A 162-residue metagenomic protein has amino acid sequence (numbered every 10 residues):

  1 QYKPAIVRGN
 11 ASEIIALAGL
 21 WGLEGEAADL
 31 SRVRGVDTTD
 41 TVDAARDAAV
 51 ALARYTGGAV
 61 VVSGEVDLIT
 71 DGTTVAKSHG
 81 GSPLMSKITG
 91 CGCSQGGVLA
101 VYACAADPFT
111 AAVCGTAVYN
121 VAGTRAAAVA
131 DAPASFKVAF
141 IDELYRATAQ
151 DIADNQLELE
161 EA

Functional and structural regions predicted by a protein language model:
Q1-V75: Conserved phosphate/ATP/ADP-binding segment of small-molecule kinases
R8-A11, V42-R46, C93, F109 (+3 more regions): Electropositive phosphate-/nucleotide-binding environments in soluble metabolic enzymes
A16, K87-A117: Short, small-residue alpha-helix embedded
G19-G22, T116, Y145: A generic structural signal for secondary-structure junctions that act as hinges or helix/strand caps at the edges
A48-A53, P108-G123, F140-I141: Short, well-structured alpha-helical segments that form the helix of a local strand-helix-strand
T70, T74-G80, G115-D131, F136: Glycine-rich phosphate/pyrophosphate-binding loop at beta-loop-alpha junctions
S78-T89: Short pre-catalytic strand/loop immediately N-terminal to key active-site residues, enriched for Gly-Thr
V121-A162: Charged C-terminal helix
